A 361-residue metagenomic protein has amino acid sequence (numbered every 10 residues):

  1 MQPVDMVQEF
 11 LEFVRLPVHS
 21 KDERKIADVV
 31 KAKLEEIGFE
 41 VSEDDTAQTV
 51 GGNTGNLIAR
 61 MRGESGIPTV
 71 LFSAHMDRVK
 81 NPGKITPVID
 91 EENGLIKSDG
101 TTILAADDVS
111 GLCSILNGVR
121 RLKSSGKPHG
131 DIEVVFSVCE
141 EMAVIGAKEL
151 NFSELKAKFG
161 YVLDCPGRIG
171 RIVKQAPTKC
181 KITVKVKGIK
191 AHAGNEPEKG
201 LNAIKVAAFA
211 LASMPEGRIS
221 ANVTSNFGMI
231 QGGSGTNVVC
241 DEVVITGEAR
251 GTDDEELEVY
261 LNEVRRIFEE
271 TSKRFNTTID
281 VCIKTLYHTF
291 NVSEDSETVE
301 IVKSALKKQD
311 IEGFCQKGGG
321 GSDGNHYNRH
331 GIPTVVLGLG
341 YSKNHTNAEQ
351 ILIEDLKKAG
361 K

Functional and structural regions predicted by a protein language model:
M1-K21, T285, S342-T346: N-terminal capping segment at the start of a domain
M6, I230, D241, E312-K361: Zn-dependent metallopeptidase/amidohydrolase metal-coordination segment
L11-R15, R62, N226-G233, E248-A249 (+3 more regions): A short beta-alpha structural unit
A27, K33, G52-N53, R60-F136 (+2 more regions): Active-site metal-coordination/substrate-binding segment of hydrolases, especially metallo-dependent peptidases
T102-P177, T224-S225, M229, T236-N237 (+1 more regions): Acidic/histidine-rich catalytic neighborhood of metal-dependent amide-processing enzymes
E196-Q231, V238, E255-I279: Acidic-enriched catalytic cores of C-N bond-cleaving enzymes acting on peptides and small amides
K205-S220, N226, Y287-V335: Active-site-adjacent substrate-binding region of metalloamidase/peptidase-like peptide-processing proteins
V206-E216, E255-E256, L261-I267, E300 (+3 more regions): His/Asp/Glu-rich mid-to-C-terminal helical/loop segments that flank catalytic regions of hydrolases
